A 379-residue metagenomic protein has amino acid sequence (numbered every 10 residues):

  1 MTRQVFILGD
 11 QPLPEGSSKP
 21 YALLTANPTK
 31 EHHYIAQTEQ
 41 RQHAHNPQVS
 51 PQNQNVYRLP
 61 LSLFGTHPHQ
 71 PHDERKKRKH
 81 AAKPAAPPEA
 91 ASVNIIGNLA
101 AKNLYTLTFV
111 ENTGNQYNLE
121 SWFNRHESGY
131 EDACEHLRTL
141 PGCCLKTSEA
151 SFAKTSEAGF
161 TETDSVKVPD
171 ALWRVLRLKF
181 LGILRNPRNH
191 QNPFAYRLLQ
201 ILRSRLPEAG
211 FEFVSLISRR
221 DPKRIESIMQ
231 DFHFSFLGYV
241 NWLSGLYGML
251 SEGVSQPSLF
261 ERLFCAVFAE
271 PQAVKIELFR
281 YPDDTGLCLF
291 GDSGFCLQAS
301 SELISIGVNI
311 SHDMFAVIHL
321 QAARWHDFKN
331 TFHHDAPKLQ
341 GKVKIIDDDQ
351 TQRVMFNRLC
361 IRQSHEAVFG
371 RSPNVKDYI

Functional and structural regions predicted by a protein language model:
T2-I379: Alpha-helical structural context detector biased toward long hydrophobic helices
